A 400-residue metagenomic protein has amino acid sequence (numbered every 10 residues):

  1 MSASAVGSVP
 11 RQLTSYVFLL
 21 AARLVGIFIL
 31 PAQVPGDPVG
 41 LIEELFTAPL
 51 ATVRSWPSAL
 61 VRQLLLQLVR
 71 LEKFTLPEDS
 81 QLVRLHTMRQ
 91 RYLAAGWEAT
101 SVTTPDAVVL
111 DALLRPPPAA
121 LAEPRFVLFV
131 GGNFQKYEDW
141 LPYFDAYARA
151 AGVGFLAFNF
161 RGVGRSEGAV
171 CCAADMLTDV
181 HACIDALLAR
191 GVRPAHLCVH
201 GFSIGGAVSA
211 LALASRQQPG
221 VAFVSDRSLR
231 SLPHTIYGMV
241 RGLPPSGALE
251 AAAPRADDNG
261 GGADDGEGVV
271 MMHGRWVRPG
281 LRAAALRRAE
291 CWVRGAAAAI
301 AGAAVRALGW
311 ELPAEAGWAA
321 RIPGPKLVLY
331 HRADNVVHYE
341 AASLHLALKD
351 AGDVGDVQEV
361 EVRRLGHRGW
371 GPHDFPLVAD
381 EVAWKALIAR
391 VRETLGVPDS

Functional and structural regions predicted by a protein language model:
G7-V102: An N-terminal hydrophobic leader/cap segment in hydrolases
V109-D111, R115-A150: Short, surface-exposed "cap/lid" segments of acyl-processing enzymes
A148-E167: Conserved alpha/beta-hydrolase
V170-G191: Alpha/beta-hydrolase active-site loop
V224-T235: Active-site nucleophile loop of the alpha/beta-hydrolase fold
A314-E315, G324, H338-L348: Short alpha-helix in the alpha/beta-hydrolase fold that links the catalytic acid
R321-P323, V328-Y330, D334: Short beta-strand/loop motif that positions the catalytic acidic residue of the alpha/beta-hydrolase fold
V336, E340, G352-S400: C-terminal catalytic histidine-bearing segment of alpha/beta-hydrolase fold enzymes
